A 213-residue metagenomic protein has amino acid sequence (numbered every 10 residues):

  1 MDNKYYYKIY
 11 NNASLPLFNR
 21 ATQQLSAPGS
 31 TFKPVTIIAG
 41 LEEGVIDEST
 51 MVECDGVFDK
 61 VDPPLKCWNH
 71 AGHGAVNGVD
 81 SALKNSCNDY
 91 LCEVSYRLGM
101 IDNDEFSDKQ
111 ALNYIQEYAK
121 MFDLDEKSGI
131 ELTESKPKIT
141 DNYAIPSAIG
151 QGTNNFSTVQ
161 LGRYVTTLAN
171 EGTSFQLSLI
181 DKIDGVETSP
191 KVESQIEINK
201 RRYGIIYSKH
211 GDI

Functional and structural regions predicted by a protein language model:
M1-S30, V35-I213: Beta-lactam-recognizing serine transpeptidase/beta-lactamase-like catalytic domain environment
